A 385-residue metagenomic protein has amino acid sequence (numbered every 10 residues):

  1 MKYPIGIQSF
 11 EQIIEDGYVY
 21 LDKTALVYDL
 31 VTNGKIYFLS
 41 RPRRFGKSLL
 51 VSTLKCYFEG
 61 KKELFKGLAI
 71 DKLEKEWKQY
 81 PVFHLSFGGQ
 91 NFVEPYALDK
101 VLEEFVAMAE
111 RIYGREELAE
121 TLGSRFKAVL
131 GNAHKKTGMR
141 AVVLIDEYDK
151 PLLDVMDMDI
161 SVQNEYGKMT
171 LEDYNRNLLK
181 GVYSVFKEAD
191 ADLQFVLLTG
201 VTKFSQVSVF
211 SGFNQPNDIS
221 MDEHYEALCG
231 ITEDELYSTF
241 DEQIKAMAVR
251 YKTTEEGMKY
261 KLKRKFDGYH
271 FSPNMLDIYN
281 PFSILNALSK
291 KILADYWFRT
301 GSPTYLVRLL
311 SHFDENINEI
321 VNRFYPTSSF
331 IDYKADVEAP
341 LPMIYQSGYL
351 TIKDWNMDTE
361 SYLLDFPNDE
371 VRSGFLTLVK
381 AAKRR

Functional and structural regions predicted by a protein language model:
M1-R385: Phosphate-binding site recognition
